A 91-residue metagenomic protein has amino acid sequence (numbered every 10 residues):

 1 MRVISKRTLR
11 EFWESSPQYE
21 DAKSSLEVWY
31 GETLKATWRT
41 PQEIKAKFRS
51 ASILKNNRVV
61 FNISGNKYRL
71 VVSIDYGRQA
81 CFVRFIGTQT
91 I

Functional and structural regions predicted by a protein language model:
M1-K67, Y76-F82, Q89-I91: Basic, Lys/Arg-enriched alpha-helical interface segments
